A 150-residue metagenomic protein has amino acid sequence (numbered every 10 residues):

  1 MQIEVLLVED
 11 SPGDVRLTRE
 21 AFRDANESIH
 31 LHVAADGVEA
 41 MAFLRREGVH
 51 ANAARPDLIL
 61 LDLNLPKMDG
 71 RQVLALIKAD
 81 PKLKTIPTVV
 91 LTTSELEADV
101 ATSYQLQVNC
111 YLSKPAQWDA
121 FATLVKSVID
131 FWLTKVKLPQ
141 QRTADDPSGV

Functional and structural regions predicted by a protein language model:
Q2, E27-S28, A54-L58, K82-P87: His-Asp phosphorelay/catalytic-motif detector in bacterial-type signaling
Q2-G13, T18-F22: Conserved acidic segment of CheY-like receiver
R19, V33-L58: Acidic, metal-coordinating helix/loop segments flanking the phosphotransfer/catalytic sites of two-component signaling
E39, A116-V128, K137-R142: C-terminal output helix
D62, T92: Active-site residues of response regulator receiver
L65-M68, I77, I86: Hydrophobic residue at a beta-alpha junction that N-caps the helix immediately following a catalytic beta-strand/loop
N109: Short, glycine/charged-rich "phosphate-handling" switch motifs in NTP-dependent and phosphotransfer domains
